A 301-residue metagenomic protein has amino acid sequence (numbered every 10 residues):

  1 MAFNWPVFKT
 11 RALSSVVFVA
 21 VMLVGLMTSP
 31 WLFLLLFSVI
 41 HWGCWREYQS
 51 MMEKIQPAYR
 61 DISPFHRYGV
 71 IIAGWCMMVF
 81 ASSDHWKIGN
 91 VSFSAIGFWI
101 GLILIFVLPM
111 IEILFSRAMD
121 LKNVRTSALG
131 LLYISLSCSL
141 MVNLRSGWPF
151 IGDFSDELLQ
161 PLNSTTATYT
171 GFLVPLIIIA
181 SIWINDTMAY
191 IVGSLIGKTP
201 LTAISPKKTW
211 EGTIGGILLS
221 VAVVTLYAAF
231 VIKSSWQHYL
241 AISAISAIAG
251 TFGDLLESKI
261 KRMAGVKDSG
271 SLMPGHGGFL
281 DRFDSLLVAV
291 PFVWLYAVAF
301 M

Functional and structural regions predicted by a protein language model:
M1-T209, T213-I245: Membrane-embedded alpha-helical bundles of polytopic integral membrane proteins
I105-F106, G270, L287-V288: Hydrophobic alpha-helical transmembrane segments of integral membrane proteins, especially lipid-exposed positions
G216, R282-L286, M301: A short, conserved beta-to-alpha structural element at the edge of catalytic cores that scaffolds binding
K261, L286-V288, F292-V293: C-terminal transmembrane helix pair
A264-S285: Interfacial loop-to-transmembrane junctions
L295-M301: Juxtamembrane boundary at the C-terminal end of a transmembrane helix
